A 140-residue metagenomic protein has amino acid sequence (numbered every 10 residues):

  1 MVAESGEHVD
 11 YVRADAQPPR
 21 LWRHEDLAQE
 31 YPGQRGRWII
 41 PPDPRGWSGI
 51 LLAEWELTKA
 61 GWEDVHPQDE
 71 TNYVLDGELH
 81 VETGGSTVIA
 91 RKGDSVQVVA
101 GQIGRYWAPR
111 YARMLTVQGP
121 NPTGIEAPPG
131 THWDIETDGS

Functional and structural regions predicted by a protein language model:
M1-E54, T131-S140: A short, N-terminal "cap"/entry segment at the start of jelly-roll beta-barrel domains of the cupin/DSBH fold
W38, S48-H66, A100: Conserved short histidine dyad/triad with adjacent acidic residue
E56, V65-T83: Short, conserved beta-strand element in jelly-roll/cupin
T58, E82-S86, P109: Short strand-coil-strand connectors
L75-D76, K92, R110: A cytosolic small-molecule/anion-sensing beta-strand core signal
G84-G101: Short acidic-glycine-tyrosine-enriched beta hairpin
A100-E126: Ligand-binding loop in jelly-roll beta-barrel domains
